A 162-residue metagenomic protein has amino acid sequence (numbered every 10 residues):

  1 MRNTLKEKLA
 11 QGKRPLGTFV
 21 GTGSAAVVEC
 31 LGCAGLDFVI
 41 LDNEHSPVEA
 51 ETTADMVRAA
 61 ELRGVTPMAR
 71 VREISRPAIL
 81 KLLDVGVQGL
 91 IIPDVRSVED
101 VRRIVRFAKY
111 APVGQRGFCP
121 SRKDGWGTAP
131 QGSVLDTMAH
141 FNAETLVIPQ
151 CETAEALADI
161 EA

Functional and structural regions predicted by a protein language model:
M1-G21, P130-E144: N-terminal amphipathic alpha-helix/helix-capping segment at the start of soluble metabolic enzymes
L16-V20, V39-L41, P67-V71, L90-I92 (+1 more regions): Hydrophobic faces of well-ordered beta-strands that scaffold small-molecule active sites in alpha/beta enzyme cores
V20-A34, E73-K81, A154-A162: Short, acidic/polar
V27-D55: Glycine-rich, proline-tolerant flexible connector loops at the mouths of alpha/beta enzymes
N43-S46, R72-E73, V95-R96: Short, ordered loop/turn segments at secondary-structure junctions
A50-D84, A108-G114, M138-N142: Alpha-helix-loop-beta-strand connector modules within alpha/beta enzyme cores
P77, G89-A162: Conserved anion-binding
